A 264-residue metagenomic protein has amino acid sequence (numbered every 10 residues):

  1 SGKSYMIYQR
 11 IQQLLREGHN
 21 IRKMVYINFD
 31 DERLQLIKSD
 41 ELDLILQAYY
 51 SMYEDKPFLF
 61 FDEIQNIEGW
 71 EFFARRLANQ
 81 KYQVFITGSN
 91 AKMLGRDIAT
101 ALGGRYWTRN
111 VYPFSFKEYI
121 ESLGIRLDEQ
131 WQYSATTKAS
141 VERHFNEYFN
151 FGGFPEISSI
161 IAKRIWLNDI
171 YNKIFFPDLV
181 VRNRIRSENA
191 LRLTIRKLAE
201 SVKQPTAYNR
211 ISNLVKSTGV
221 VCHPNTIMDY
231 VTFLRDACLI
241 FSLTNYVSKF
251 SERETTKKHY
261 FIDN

Functional and structural regions predicted by a protein language model:
G2-K3: Conserved glycine(s) of the Walker
M6-R10: Hydrophobic positions on the alpha1 helix immediately C-terminal to the Walker A/P-loop
V25-P57: Short glycine-rich substrate-engagement loop in P-loop NTPases that contacts/grips substrate
D55-F58, Q80-I86, H223: Loop/turn-to-beta-strand initiation segments
E71-I86, K92, A99-T100: Conserved catalytic/switch belt of AAA+ P-loop NTPases
Q83-S89, N110, Y119: Structural recognition of the conserved hydrophobic beta-strand(s) that form the central parallel beta-sheet of P-loop
D97-P205: Interdomain motor-coupling "hinge/lid" segment immediately C-terminal to the ATP-binding subdomain of NTP-driven enzymes
S159-N264: Accessory nucleic acid-recognition modules appended to NTPase machines
